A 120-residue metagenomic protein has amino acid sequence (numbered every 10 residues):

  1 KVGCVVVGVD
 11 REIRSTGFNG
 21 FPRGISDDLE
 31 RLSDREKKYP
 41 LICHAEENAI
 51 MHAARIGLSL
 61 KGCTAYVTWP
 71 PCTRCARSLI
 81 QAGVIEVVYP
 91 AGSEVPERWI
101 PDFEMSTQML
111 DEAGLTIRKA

Functional and structural regions predicted by a protein language model:
K1-A120: Zinc-dependent deaminase catalytic domain
